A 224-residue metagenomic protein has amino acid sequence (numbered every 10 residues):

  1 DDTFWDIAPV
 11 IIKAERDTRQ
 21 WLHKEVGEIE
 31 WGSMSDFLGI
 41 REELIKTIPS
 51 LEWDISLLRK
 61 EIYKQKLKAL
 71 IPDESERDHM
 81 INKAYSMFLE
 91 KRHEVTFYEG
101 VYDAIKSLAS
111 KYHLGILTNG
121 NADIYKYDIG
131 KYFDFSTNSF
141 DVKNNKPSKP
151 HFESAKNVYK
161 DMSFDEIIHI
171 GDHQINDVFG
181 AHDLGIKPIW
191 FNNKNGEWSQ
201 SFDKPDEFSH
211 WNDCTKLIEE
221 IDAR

Functional and structural regions predicted by a protein language model:
D1-E99: N-terminal helical cap/lid subdomain that shapes the substrate entry/recognition surface in HAD-like hydrolases
A8-P9, R77, Y102, K106 (+1 more regions): Asp-based, Mg2+/Mn2+-dependent phosphohydrolase catalytic module
D17, W21, A104-Y112: A short, Lys/Arg-enriched amphipathic alpha-helix followed by its capping loop at the start of a domain
V26, I71, K111-Y112, G185: Glycine-centered loop/turn motif at secondary-structure junctions
Y98, S110-G115: DNA-binding recognition helix and immediately preceding turn/loop of helix-turn-helix/winged-helix domains
